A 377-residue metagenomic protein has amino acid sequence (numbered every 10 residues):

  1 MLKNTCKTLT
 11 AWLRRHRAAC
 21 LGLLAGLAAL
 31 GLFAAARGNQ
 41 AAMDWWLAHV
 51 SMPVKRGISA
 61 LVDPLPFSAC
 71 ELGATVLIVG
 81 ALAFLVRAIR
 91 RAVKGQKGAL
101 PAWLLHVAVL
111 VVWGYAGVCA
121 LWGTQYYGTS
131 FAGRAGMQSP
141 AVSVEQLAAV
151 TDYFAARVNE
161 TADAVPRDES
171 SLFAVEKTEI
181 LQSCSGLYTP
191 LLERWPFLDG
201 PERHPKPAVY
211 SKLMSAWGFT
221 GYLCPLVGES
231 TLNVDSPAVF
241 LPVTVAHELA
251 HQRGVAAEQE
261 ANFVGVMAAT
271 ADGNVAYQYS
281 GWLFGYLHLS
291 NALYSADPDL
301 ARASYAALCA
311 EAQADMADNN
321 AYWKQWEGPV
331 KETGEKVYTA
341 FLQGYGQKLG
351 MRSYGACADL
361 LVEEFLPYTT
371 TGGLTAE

Functional and structural regions predicted by a protein language model:
A11-G22: N-terminal membrane topogenic signal
L21-R37, W113-V118: Hydrophobic alpha-helical membrane-insertion segments
L27-R90: Membrane-embedded alpha-helical segments of integral membrane proteins
P66, V243-V255, Q259-N262, V266: Active-site recognition of the HExxH zinc-binding catalytic motif
I89, L100-G228: Contiguous, non-catalytic segments that form substrate-binding/exosite surfaces or channel walls
L147, A256-A301: Post-HExxH zinc-binding segment in Zn-dependent metallohydrolases
L226-V245, V255-A256: Short pre-active-site segment immediately N-terminal to the catalytic Zn-binding motif
E311-E377: Pan-zinc metallopeptidase signature
